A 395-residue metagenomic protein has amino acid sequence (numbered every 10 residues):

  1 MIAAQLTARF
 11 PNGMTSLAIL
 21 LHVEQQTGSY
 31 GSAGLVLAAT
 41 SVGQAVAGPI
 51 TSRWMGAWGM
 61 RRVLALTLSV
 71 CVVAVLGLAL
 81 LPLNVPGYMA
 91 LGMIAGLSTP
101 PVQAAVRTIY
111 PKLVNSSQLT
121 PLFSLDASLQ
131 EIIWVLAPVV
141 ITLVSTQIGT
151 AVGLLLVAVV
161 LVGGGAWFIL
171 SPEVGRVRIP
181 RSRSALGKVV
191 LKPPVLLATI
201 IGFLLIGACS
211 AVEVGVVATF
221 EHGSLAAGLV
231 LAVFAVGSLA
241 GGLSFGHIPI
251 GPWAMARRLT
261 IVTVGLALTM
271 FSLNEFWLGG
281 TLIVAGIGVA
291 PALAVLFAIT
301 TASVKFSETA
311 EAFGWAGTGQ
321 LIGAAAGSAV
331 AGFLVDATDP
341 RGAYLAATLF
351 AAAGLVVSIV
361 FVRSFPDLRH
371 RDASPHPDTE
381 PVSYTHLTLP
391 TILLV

Functional and structural regions predicted by a protein language model:
M1-S41, P193-V230: Helix-loop boundary and gating motifs at the non-cytosolic
A47-G59, G241-A254: Helix-to-loop junctions at the C-terminal end of transmembrane segments in multipass secondary transporters
V70-L83, T263-L273: C-terminal ends and interior cores of transmembrane alpha-helices in multi-pass membrane transporters/permeases
A95-Q130: Cytoplasmic helix-loop-helix junction between adjacent transmembrane helices in 12-TM secondary transporters
P172-I200, D378: Juxtamembrane intracellular "pre-TM" segments in multi-pass secondary transporters
R257-L293: C-terminal transmembrane helical hairpin of 12-TM major facilitator-type secondary transporters
A310-A337: A late C-terminal transmembrane helix in Major Facilitator Superfamily
T385-T391: Conserved small/polar residues in nucleotide/adenosyl-binding loops
